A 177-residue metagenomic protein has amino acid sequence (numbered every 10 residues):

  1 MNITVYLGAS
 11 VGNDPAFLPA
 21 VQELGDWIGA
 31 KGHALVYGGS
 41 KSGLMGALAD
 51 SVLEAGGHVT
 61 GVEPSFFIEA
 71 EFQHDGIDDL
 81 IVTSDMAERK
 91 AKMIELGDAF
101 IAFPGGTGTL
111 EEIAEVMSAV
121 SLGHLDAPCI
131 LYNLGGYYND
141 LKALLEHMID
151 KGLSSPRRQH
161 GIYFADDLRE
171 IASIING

Functional and structural regions predicted by a protein language model:
M1-L96, L134-N176: A cross-family phosphate/adenosyl-ligand binding-site feature
V59, H124-A127: Short, structured loop/turn "capping" segments at alpha-beta junctions
K90-L122, I130: Active-site/ligand-binding-proximal alpha/beta "capping" segment
A127-G135: Short loop-to-beta-strand entry elements in the cores of soluble alpha/beta enzymes
